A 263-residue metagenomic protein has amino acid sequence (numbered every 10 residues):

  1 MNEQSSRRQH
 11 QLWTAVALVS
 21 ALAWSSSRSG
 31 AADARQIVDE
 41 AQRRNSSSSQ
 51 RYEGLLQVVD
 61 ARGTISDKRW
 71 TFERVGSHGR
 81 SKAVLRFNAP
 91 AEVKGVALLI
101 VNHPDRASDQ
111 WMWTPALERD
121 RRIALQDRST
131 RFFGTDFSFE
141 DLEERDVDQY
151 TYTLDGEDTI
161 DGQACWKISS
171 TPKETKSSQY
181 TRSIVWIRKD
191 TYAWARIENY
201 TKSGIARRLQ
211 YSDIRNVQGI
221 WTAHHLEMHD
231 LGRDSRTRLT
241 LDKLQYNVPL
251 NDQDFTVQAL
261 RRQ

Functional and structural regions predicted by a protein language model:
M1-R8: N-terminal secretory signal peptides that target proteins for export/translocation
R8-T14: N-terminal export leaders
T14-A23: Bacterial N-terminal signal peptides
S27-A31: Sec/Tat signal peptide C-region and signal peptidase I cleavage site
D33-A116, T153: N-terminal mature ectodomain segment of secretory-pathway/periplasmic proteins
R35, S66-D67, L142-L154, I205-L209: A short, amphipathic edge element
V75-S81, G156-A164, V217-Q218: Short, ordered beta-strand-loop transition motifs
N88, L99-V101, D109-W113, R119-I123 (+2 more regions): Gly/Pro-enriched, hydrophobic low-complexity segments that function as extracytoplasmic propeptides/linkers
